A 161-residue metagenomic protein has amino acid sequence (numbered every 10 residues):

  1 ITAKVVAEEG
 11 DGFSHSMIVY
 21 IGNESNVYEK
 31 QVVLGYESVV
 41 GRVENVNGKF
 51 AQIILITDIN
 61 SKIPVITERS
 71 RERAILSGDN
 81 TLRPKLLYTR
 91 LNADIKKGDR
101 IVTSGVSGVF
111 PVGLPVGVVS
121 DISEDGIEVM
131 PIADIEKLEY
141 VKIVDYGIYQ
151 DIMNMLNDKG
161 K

Functional and structural regions predicted by a protein language model:
I1-K161: Extracytoplasmic/periplasmic terminal helices and flexible tails
